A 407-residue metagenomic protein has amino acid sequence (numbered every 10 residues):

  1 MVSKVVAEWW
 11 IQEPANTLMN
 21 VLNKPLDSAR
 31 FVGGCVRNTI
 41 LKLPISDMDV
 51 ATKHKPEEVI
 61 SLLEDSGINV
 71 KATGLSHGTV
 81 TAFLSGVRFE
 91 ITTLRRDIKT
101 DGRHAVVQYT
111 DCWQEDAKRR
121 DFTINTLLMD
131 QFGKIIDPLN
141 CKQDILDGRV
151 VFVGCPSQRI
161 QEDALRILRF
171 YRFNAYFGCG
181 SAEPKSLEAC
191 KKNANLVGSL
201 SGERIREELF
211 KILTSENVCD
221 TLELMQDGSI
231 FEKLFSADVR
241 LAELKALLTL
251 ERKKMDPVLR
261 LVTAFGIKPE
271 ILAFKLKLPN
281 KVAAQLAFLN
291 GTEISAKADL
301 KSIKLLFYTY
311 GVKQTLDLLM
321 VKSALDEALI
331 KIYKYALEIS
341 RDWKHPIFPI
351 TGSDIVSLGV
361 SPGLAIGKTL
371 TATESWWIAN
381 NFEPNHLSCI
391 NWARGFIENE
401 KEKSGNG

Functional and structural regions predicted by a protein language model:
M1-G407: Catalytic cores of the polymerase beta-like nucleotidyltransferase superfamily and closely associated nucleotide
